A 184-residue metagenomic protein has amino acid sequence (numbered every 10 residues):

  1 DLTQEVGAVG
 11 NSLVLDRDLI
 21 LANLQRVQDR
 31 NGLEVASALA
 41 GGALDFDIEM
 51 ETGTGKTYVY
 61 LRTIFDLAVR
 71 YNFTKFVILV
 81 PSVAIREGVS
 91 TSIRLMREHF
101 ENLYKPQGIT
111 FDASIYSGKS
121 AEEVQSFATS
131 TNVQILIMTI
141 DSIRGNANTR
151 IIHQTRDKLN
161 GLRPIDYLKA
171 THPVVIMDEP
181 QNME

Functional and structural regions predicted by a protein language model:
D1-E184: RecA-like P-loop NTPase motor core of helicase/translocase proteins
